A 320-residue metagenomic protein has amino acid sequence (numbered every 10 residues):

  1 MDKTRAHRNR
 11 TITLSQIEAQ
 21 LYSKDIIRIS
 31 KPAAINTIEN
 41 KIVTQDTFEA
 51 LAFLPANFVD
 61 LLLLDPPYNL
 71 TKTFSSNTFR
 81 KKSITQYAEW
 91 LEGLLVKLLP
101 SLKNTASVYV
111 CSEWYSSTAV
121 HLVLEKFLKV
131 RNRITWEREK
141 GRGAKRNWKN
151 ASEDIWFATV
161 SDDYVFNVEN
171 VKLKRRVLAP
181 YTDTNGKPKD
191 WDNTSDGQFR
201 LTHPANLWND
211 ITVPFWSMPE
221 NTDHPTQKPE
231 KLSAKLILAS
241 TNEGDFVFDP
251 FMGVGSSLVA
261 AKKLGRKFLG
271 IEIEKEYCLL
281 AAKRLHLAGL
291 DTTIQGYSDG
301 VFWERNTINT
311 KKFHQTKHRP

Functional and structural regions predicted by a protein language model:
M1-Y22, I26-L280, K317-P320: Core catalytic lobe of class I
L279-P320: PRPP-dependent phosphoribosyltransferase catalytic core
